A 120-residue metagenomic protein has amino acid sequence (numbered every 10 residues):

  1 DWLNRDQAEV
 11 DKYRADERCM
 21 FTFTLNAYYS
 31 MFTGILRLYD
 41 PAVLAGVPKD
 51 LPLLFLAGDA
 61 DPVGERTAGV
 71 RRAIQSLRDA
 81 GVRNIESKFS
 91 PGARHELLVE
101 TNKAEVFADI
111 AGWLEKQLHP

Functional and structural regions predicted by a protein language model:
D1-L56: Alpha/beta-hydrolase
M20, P62-V63, E96: Short strand->helix junction
L25, R66-V70, V99-A104: Conserved strand-to-helix beginnings and helix N-cap segments that scaffold or border functional pockets
L38, A80, N84-P120: Catalytic active-site module of serine/aspartate enzymes centered on a nucleophile-bearing elbow/loop
P52-L54, D59-F89: Conserved loop-alpha-helix segment in the C-terminal half of the alpha/beta-hydrolase fold that carries the catalytic
